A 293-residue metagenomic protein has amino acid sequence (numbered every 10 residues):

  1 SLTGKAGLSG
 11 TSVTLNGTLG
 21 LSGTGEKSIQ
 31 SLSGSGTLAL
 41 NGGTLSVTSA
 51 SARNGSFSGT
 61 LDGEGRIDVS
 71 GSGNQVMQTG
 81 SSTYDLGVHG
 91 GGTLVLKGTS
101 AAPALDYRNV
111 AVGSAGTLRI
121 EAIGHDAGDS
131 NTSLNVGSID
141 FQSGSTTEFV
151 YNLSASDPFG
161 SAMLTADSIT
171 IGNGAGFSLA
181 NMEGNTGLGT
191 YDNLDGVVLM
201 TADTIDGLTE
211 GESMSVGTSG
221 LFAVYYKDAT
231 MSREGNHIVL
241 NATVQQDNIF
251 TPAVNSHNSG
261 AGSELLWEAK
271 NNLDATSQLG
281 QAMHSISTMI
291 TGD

Functional and structural regions predicted by a protein language model:
S1, G17-L19, G43, G73 (+2 more regions): Glycine-centered positions in the ABC transporter ATPase nucleotide-binding domain
L2, G7-L8, S22, Q75-Q78 (+2 more regions): Short loop/beta submotifs within extracellular cysteine-rich repeat domains
T11, G36-A39, G59-D62, T83-D85 (+1 more regions): Tandem-repeat/low-complexity and Cys-motif detector
S12, T37-L38, L86, V110-A111 (+2 more regions): Short, exposed beta-strand/loop patches in secreted or surface proteins that constitute
L21-G59, G73: GD-rich hexapeptide-repeat beta-solenoids
S46-R53, G63-G71, T79, T83-D85 (+1 more regions): Extracellular beta-strand/loop-rich repeat segments of large surface/secreted proteins
S178-D293: Outer-membrane translocation/initiation segment of Type V secreted surface proteins
